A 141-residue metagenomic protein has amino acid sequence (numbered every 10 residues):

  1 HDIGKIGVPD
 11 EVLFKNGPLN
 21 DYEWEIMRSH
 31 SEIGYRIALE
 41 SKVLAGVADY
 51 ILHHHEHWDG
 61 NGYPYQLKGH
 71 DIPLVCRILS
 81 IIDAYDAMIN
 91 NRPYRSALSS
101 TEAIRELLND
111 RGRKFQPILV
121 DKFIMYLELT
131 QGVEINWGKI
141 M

Functional and structural regions predicted by a protein language model:
D2-M141: Metal-dependent catalytic cores of enzymes that make or break cyclic nucleotides and related phosphoester linkages
